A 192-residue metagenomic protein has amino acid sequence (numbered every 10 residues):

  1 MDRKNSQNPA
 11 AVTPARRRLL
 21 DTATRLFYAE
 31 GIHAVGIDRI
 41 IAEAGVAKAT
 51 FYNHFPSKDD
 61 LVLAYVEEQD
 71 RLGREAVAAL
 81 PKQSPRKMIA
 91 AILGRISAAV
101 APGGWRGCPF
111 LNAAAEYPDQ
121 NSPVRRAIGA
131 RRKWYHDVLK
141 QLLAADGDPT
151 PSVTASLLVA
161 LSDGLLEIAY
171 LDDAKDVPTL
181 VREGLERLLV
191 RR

Functional and structural regions predicted by a protein language model:
M1-E30, A34-V46, D60: Basic, helix-initiating cap at the start of DNA-binding domains
M1-S6, A98, A130-P149, L171-R192: C-terminal peripheral helix-coil segments that are non-catalytic and often amphipathic
G45-F55: Short hydrophobic/aromatic patch on the recognition helix
F55, V62-Q69, A76: Alpha-helical DNA-contacting segments of helix-turn-helix folds
A64, V77-G104, A155-L158: Hydrophobic alpha-helical connector segments
R74-L80, K87-A90, Q120-A145, V153-S156 (+2 more regions): Amphipathic alpha-helical packing segments from all-alpha helical-bundle domains
V100-R126: Amphipathic alpha-helical segments used for helix-helix packing
